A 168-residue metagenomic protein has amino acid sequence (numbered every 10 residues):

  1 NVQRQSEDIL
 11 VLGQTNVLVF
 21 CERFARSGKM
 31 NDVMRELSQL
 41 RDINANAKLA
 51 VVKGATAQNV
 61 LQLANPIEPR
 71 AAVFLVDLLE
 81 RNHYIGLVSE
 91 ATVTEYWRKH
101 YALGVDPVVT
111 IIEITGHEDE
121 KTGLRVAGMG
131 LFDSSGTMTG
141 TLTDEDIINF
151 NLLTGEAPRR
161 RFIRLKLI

Functional and structural regions predicted by a protein language model:
N1-I168: Membrane-proximal alpha-helical signals and transmembrane carboxylates
